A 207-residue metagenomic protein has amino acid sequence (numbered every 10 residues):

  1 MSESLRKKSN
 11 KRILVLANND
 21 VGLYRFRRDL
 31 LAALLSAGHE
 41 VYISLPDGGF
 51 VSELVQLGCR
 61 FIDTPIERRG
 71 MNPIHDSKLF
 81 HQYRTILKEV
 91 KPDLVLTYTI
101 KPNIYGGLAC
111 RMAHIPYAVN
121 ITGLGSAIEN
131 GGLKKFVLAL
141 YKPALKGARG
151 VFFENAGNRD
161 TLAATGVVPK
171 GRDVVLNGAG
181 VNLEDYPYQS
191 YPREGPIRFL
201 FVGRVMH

Functional and structural regions predicted by a protein language model:
S2-K11, Y186-R198: Nucleotide-sugar donor-binding and catalytic loop/hinge architecture of NDP-sugar-dependent glycosyltransferases
R6, A17-I74, T161, R172-D173: N-terminal strand-loop element at the rim of the active site of nucleotide-sugar-dependent glycosyltransferases
R12-L14, C110-A127, Y141, F152: Active-site proximal beta-strand in glycosyltransferases
N18-G22, V202-H207: Short donor-sugar binding/catalytic loops of nucleotide-sugar-dependent glycosyltransferases, especially enzymes
R25-F26, I74-H81, P116-A118, G125-G147: Nucleotide-sugar donor phosphate/pyrophosphate-binding loop at the beta->alpha transition of glycosyltransferases
G49-F50, K101-P102, G157-R159: Alpha-helix capping/helix-boundary segments
I62, K142, K146-Y188, R198-F201: Donor nucleotide-sugar binding/catalytic pocket of nucleotide-sugar-dependent glycosyltransferases
T97-N103, I121: Short His-centered aromatic/hydrophobic patch
